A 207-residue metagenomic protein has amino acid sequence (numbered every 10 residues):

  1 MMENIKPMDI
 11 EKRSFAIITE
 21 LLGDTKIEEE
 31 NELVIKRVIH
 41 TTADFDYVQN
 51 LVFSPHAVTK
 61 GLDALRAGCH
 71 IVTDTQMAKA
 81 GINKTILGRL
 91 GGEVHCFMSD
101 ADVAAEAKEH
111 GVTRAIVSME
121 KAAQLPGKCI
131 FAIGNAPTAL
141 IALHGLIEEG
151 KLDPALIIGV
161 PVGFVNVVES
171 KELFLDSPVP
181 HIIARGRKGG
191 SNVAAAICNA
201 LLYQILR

Functional and structural regions predicted by a protein language model:
M1-E29: Charged, compositionally biased N-terminal leader segments and the immediate start of the first structured element
I17-T25, T41-F45, A64-G68, T85 (+5 more regions): Change "in soluble alpha/beta enzymes" to "in soluble alpha/beta proteins
K26-H40: N-terminal glycine-rich anion-binding loops that anchor highly charged ligand groups
T41-Q49, A104-A105, L156: Short, basic, glycine/proline-bearing loop/turn elements
Q49-A64: A short, well-structured juxtamembrane/interface segment
D74, I158-G159, I197: Buried hydrophobic positions in well-ordered alpha/beta secondary-structure cores of metabolic enzymes
T75-E149, P154-A155, G163: Conserved mixed alpha/beta catalytic, RNA-binding, or beta-rich assembly cores of soluble enzyme, regulatory
A155, V165-R207: C-terminal functional extensions of proteins
